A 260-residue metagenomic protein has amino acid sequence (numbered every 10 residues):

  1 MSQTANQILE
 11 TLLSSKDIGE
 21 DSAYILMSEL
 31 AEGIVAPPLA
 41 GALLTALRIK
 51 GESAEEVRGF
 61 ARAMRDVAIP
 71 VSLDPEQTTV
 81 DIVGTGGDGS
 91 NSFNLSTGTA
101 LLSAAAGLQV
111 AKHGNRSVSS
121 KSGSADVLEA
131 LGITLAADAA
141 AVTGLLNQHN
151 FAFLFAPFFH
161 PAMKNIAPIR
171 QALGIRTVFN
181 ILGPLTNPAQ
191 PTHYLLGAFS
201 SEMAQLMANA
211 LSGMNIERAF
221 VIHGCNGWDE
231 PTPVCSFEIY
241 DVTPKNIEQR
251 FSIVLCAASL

Functional and structural regions predicted by a protein language model:
M1-N91, A106: Acidic, glycine/proline-rich low-complexity segments that act as flexible tails and inter-domain linkers
Q3-T11, D17-I18, D66-I69, S92 (+3 more regions): Glycine-rich anion-binding loops and their surrounding alpha/beta cores
I25, G59-R62, G98, P168 (+1 more regions): Alpha-helical scaffolding segments of alpha/beta enzyme cores, especially the outer helices of TIM-barrel or partial
L39-A40, V110-H113, V221: Short beta-strand segments at enzyme active-site cores
A42, R58-A61, A141-L145, I222: Beta-strand segments within the central parallel beta-sheet cores of soluble alpha/beta enzyme folds
L44, F93-H149: A glycine-rich phosphate/pyrophosphate-binding beta-strand-loop-alpha-helix module
S72-V83, A111-S117, F179-L182: Core alpha/beta catalytic barrel or barrel-like domain that forms the active/cofactor pocket in diverse metabolic
G84-G89, G114-S120, F159, C225-N226: Acidic, glycine-rich active-site loops and adjacent beta-strand->loop/helix elements that engage anionic groups
